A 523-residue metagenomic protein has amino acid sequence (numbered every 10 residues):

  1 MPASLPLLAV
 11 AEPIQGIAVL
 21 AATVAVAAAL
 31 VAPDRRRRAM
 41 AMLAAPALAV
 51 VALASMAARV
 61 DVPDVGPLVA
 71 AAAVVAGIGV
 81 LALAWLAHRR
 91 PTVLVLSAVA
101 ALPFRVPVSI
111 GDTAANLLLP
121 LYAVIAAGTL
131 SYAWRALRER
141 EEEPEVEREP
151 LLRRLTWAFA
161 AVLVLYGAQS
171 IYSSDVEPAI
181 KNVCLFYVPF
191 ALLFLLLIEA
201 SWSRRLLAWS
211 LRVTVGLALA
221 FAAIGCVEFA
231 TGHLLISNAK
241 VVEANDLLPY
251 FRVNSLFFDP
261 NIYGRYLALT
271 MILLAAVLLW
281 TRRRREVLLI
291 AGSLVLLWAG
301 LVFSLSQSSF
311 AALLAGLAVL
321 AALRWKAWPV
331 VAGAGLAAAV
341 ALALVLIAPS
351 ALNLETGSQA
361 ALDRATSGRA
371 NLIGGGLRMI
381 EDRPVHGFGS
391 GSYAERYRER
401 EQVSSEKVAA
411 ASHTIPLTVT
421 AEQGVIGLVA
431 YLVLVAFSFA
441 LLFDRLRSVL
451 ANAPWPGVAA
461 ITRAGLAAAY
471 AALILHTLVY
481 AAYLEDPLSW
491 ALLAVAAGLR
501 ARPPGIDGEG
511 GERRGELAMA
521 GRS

Functional and structural regions predicted by a protein language model:
M1-A115, A161, L165: Membrane-embedded, hydrophobic transmembrane alpha-helices
M1-L7, R105-D112, E243-L256, N371 (+1 more regions): Juxtamembrane membrane-water interface segments that cap and precede transmembrane helices
M1-P2, E12-A29, A44-M56, G79-A82 (+10 more regions): Alpha-helical transmembrane segments of multi-pass inner-membrane proteins
L5-L8, A100-G111, T418-Q423, W455-G498: Membrane helix-loop boundary segments at the extracytoplasmic
L20-V26, A127-T129, L317, P329-V330 (+2 more regions): Transmembrane alpha-helices of multi-pass inner-membrane enzymes
P46-S55, L83-A115, L119-C184, V188: N-terminal hydrophobic segments of proteins, predominantly signal-anchor/transmembrane helices of inner/organellar
S255, D259-N261, W298, G374-L377 (+2 more regions): A conserved mid-to-late transmembrane alpha helix and its immediate loop/hinge that forms the functional core
N353, A360-G374, H386-Q423, V449: Long extracytoplasmic/lumenal interhelical loops at the membrane interface of multi-pass membrane proteins
